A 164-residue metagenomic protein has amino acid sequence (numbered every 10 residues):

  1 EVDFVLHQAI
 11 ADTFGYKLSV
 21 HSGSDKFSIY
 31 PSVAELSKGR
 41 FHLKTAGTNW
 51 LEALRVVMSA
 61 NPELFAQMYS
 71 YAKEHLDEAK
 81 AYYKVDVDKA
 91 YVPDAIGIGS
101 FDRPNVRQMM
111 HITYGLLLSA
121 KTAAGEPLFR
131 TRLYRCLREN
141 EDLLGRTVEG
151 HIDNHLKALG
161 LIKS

Functional and structural regions predicted by a protein language model:
E1-K163: Active-site capping/gating regions of soluble enzymes
